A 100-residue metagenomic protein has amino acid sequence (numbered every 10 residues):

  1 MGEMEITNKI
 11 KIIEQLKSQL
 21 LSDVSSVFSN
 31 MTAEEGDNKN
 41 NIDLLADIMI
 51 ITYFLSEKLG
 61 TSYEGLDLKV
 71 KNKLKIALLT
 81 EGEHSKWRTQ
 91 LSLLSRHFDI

Functional and structural regions predicted by a protein language model:
M1-L45, M49-I100: Flexible "arm" and connector segments at domain edges
